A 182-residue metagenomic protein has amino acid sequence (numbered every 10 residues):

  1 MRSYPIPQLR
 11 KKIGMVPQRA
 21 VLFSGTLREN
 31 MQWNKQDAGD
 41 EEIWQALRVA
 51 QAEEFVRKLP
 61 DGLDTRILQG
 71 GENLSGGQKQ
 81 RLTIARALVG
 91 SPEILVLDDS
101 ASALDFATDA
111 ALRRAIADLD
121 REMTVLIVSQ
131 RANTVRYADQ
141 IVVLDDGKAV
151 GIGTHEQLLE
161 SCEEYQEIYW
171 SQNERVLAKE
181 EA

Functional and structural regions predicted by a protein language model:
S3, R10, R28-Q69, E122: ABC ATPase nucleotide-binding domain helical subdomain, centered on the C-loop/LSGGQ "ABC signature"
E53-L82, S100, L104-A107, E174-A182: ABC-fold ATPase nucleotide-binding domain signature/coupling loops
K58-P60, A107, R114, R136-A182: C-terminal portion of ABC ATPase nucleotide-binding domains
S75, L82-A87, A111, I127: ABC ATPase nucleotide-binding domain "signature" region
V89-E93, E122: A short, proline-enriched helix->beta-strand linker immediately N-terminal to the Walker B motif in ABC-type P-loop
L95-D98: Catalytic Walker B motif of ABC-type/P-loop ATPase nucleotide-binding domains
D109-R121: Helical segment within the ABC ATPase nucleotide-binding domain
D118-I127, V135: Conserved catalytic loops of ABC-family nucleotide-binding domains
